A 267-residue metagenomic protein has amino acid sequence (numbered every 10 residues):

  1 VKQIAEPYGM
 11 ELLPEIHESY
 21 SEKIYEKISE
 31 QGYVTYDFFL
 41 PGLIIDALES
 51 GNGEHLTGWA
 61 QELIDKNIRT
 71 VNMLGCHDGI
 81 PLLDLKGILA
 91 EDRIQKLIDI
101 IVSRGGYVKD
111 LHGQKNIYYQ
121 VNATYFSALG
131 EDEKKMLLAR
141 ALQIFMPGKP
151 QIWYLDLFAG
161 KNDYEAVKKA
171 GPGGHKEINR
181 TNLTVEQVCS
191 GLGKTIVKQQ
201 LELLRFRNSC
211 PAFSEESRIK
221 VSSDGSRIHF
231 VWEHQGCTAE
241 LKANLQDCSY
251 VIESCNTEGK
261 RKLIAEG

Functional and structural regions predicted by a protein language model:
V1-G267: Active-site and adjacent substrate-binding regions of carbohydrate-active enzymes
